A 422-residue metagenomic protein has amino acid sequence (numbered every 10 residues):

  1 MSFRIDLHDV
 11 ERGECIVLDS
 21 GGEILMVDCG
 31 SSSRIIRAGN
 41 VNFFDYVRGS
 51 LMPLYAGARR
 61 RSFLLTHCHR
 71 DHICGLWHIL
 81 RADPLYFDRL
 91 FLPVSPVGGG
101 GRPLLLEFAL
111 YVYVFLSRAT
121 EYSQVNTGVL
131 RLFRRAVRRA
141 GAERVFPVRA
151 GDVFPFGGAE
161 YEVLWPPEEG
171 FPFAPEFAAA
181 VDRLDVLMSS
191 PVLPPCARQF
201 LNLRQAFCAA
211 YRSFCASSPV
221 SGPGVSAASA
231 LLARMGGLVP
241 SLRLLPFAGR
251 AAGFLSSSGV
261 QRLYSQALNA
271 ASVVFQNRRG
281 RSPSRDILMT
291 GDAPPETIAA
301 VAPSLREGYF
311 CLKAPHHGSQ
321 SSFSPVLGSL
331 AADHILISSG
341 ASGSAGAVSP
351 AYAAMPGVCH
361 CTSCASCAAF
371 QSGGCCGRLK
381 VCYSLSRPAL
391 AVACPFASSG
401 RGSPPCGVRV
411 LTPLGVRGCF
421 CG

Functional and structural regions predicted by a protein language model:
M1-A58, Q266-E296: Conserved beta-strand hairpin/beta-sheet module of binuclear metal-dependent hydrolase folds, prominently
S2-F3, A82-D286, A365, G373-G422: Flexible, acidic/histidine-containing loops and adjacent segments that form or flank the divalent-metal
R12-E14, S33-R34, C68-C74, P96-G100 (+5 more regions): Active-site environment of divalent metal-dependent phosphoester hydrolases
D19, E23, P53, W77-R89 (+3 more regions): Short, surface-exposed basic-aromatic patches at helix termini and helix-loop junctions that form
E23-L64, C74-D83, A174-A206, A293-G308: Pre-active-site segment of Zn-dependent metallo-hydrolases
L25-D28, R61-L65, R89-L92, E162 (+3 more regions): Structural recognition of the beta-strand scaffold that forms the well-ordered cores of secreted hydrolase catalytic
A58-D83, F87, A314-V326: Di-metal (Zn2+ and/or Mg2+/Mn2+) metal-binding site signature of metallo-dependent hydrolases with the MBL/beta-CASP
V97, G101, E107, F133-R134 (+2 more regions): Long, structured stretches of catalytic cores involved in phosphate-ester chemistry, encompassing
